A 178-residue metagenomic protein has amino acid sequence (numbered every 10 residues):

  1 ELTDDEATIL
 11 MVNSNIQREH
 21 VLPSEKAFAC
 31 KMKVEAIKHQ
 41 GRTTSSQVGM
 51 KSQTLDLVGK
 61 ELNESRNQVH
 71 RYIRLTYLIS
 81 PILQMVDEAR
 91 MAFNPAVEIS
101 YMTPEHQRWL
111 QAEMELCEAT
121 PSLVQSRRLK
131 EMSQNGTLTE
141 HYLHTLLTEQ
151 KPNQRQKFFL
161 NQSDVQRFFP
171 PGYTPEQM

Functional and structural regions predicted by a protein language model:
E1-Y77, S100-Y101: Amphipathic, charge-rich alpha-helical segments that serve as recognition/docking helices
R66-Q177: Amphipathic alpha-helical extensions and coiled-coil-like segments
